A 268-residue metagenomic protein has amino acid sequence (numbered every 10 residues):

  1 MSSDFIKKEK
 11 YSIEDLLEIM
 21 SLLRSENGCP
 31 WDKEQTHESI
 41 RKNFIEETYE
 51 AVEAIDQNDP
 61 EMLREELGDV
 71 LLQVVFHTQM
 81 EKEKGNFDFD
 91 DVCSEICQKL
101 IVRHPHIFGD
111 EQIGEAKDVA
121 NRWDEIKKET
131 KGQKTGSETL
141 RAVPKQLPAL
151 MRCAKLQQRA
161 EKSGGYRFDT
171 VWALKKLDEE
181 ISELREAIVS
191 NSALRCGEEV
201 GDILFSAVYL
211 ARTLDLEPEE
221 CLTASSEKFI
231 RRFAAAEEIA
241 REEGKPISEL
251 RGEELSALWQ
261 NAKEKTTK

Functional and structural regions predicted by a protein language model:
M1-E66, L72-V200, L204-K268: Flexible "arm" and connector segments at domain edges
